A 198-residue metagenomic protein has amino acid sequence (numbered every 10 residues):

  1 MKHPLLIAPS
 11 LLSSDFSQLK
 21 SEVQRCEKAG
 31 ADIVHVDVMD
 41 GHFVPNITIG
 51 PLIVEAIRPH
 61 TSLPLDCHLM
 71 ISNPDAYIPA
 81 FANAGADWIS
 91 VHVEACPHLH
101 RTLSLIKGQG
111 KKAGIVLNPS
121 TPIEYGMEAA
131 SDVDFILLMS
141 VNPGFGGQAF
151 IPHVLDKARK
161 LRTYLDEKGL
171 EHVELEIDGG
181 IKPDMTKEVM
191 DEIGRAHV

Functional and structural regions predicted by a protein language model:
M1-S90, A95-H98, L105-G108, K112-A113 (+5 more regions): Conserved N-terminal beta1-alpha1 strand-loop-helix module at the mouth
H35, E176-I177: Generic enzyme active-site microenvironment
V116-S120: Short gly/ser/thr-rich secondary-structure transition/capping motifs
T121, N142, M190-D191: ABC family nucleotide-binding domain
P143-Q148: Active-site phosphate-binding strand-loop segment of PLP-dependent enzymes
H172-E174: Short acidic capping loops at alpha-helix termini that bridge into adjacent secondary structure
G180-E192: Acidic, divalent-metal-coordinating active-site segment for phosphoryl/phosphodiester hydrolysis, typified by short
A196-V198: Conserved small/polar residues in nucleotide/adenosyl-binding loops
